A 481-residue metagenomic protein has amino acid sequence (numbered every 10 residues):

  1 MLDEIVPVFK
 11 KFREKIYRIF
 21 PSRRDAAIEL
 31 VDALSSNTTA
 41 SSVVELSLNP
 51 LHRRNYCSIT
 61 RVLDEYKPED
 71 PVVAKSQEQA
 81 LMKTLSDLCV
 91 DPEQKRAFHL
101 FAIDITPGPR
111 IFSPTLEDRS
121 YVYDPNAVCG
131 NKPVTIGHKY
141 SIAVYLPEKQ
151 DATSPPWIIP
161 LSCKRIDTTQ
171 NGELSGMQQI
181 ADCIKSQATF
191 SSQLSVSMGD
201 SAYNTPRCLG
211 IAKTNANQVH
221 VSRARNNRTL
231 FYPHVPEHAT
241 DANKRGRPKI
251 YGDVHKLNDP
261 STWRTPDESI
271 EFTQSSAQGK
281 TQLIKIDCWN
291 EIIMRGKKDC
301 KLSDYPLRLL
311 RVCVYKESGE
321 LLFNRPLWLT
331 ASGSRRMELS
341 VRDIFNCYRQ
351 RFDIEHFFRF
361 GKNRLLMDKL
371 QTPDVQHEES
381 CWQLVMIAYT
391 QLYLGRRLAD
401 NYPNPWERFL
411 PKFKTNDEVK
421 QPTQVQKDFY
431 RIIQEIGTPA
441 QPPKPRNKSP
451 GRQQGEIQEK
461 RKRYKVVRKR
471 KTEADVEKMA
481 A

Functional and structural regions predicted by a protein language model:
M1-V73: Gly/serine-rich nucleotide phosphate-binding loop at the start of the catalytic core of nucleotide/ADP-ribose-handling
L2-R23, P114, T153-A481: Single, function-defining residue in the core of a domain
E29-A33, V144, V385-Y389: Contiguous, well-ordered alpha-helical segments that form the cores/surfaces of helical PPI scaffolds
D32-S35, L48, Y66-A74, D91 (+4 more regions): Short secondary-structure transition/capping motifs
L34, P50, L85-P92, P147 (+3 more regions): Hydrophobic, Leu/Ile/Phe/Ala-enriched alpha-helical segments that form helix-helix packing faces
T38, L51-R54, Q94, T135 (+1 more regions): Generic, well-ordered alpha-helical segments
P50, L63, D104-P109, A127 (+4 more regions): Short, flexible loop/turn elements at secondary-structure junctions
K67-A152, I292, K297-K298: Active-site-proximal, Lys/Arg-enriched surface segment that forms a nucleic-acid-binding/basic interface patch
